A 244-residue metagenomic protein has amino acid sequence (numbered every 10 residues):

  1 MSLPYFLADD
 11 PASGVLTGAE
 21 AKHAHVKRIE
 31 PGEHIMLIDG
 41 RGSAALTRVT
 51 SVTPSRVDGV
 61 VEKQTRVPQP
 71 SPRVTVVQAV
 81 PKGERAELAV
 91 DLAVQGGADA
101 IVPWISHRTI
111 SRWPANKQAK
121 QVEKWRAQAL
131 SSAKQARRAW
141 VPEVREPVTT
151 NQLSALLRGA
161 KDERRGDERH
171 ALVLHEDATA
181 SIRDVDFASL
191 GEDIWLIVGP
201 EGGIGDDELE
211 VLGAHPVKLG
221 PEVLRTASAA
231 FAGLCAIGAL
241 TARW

Functional and structural regions predicted by a protein language model:
M1-R66: N-terminal positively charged helical leader segments and presequences
R66-H170: RNA substrate-binding interface of SAM-dependent RNA methyltransferases
V74, R169-L172, E192-V198: Generic beta-sheet signal
V144, A171-V173, A214-K218: Conserved beta-strand scaffold positions in the cores of enzyme catalytic domains, especially in NTP/NDP-utilizing
D186, L190-E210: A C-terminal functional module that forms or caps the active site or interfaces directly with catalytic machinery
D206-W244: Structured adenosyl-cofactor binding patch, chiefly the S-adenosyl-L-methionine
